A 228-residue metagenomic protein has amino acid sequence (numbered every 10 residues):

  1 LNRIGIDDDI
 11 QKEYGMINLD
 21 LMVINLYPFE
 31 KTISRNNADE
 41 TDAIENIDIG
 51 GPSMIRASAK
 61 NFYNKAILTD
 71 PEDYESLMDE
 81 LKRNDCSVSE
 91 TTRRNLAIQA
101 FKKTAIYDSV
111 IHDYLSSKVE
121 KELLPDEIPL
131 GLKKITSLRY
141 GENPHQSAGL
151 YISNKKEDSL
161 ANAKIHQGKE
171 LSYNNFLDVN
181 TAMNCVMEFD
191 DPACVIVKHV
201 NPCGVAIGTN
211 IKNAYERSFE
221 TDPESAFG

Functional and structural regions predicted by a protein language model:
L1-S117: Active-site loop-to-helix "anion-binding N-cap" substructures in soluble metabolic enzymes
Y74-E80, D85-G228: Active-site loops and adjacent core secondary-structure elements that bind or stabilize anionic groups
